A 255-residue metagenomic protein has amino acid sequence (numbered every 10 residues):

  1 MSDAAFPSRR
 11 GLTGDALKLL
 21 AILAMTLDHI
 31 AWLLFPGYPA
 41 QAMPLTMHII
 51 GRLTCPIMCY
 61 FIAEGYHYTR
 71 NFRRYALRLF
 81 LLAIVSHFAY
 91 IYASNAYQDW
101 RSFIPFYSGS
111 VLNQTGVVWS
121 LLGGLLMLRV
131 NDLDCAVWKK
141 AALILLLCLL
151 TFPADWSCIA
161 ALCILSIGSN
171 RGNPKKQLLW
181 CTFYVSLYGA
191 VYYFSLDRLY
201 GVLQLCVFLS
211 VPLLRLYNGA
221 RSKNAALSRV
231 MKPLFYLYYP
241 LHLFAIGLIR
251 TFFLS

Functional and structural regions predicted by a protein language model:
M1-S255: Alpha-helical transmembrane segments and their immediate juxtamembrane cytosolic regions
